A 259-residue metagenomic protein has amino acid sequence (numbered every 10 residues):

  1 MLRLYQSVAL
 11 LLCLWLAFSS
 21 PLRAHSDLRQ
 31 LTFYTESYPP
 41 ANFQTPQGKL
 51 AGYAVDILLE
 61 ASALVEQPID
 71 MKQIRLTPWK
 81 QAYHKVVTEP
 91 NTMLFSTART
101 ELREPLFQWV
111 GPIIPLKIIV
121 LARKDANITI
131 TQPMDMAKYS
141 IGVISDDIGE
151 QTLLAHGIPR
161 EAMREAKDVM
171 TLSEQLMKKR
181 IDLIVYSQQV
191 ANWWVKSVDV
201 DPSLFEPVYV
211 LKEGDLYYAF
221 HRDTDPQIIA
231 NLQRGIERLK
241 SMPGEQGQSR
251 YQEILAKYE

Functional and structural regions predicted by a protein language model:
V8-S19: Bacterial N-terminal signal peptides
H25-P105, E165: Extracytoplasmic small-molecule ligand-binding "clamshell" domains of the periplasmic binding protein/Venus flytrap
Q30-S37, W109-I130, S145, Y218-H221: Hydrophobic/proline-rich hinge and linker segments of small-molecule sensing/allosteric domains, predominantly
T35-S37, P115-I119, S197-I236, A256-E259: Periplasmic-binding protein-like
V55-L64, Y139, D147, Y218-E259: Extended ligand-binding regions for polar small-molecule ligands
L58-I69, G111, P133, D146-K167 (+3 more regions): Ligand-binding cleft/hinge of the Venus flytrap
V87, F95-L106, D182-K212: A ligand-binding cleft/hinge motif common to bilobed small-molecule-binding domains
A122-I141, A230: Flexible hinge/capping segments at coil-to-helix
